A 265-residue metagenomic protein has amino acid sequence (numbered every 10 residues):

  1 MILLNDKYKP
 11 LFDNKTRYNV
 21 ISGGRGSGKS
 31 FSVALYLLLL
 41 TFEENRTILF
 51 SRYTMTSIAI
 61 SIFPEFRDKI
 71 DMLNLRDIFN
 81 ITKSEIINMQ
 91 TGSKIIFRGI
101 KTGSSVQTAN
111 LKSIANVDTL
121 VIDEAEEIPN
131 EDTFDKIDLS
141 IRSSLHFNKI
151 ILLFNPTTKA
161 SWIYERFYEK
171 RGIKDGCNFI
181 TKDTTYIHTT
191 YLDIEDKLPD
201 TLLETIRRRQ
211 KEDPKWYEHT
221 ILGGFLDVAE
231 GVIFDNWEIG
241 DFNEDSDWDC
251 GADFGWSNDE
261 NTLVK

Functional and structural regions predicted by a protein language model:
M1-T16: Pre-Walker A adenine-sensing motif
K15-Y36: Walker A/P-loop
S30-N45, E65: Walker A/P-loop NTP-binding motif
R46-I58: Conserved RecA-like ASCE P-loop NTPase motor core of nucleic-acid helicases/translocases
S57-D118: Inter-Walker segment of RecA-like/P-loop motor cores
D123-A125: Walker B catalytic acidic pair
E127-R207: ASCE P-loop NTPase helicase motor core
I194-A252: ATPase catalytic-site recognition across NTP-hydrolyzing enzymes
